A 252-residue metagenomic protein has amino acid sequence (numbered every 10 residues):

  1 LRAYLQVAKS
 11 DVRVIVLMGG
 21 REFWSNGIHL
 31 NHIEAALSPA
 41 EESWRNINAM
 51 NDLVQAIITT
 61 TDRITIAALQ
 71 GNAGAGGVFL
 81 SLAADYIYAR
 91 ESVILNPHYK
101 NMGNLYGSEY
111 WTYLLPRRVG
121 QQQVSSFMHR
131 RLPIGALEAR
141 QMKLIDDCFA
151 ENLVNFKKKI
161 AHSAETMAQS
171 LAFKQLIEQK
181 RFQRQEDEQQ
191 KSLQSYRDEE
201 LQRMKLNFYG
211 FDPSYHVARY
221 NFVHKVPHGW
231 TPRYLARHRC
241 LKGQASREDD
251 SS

Functional and structural regions predicted by a protein language model:
L1-S38, D52-I66, R90-I94, M204 (+1 more regions): A structural preference for short, pocket-lining loop segments at secondary-structure junctions
L17, L80-S81, A139, M204: Hydrophobic alpha-helical segments that mediate membrane insertion or helix-helix packing
A36-N48: A short acidic, glycine-rich active-site loop that binds or catalyzes chemistry on phosphate/adenosine moieties
W44, N51, A75, E109 (+1 more regions): Glycine-rich phosphate-binding loop at the start of an alpha helix
R45-N48, D52-I57, A67, F79 (+1 more regions): Phosphate/pyrophosphate-binding betaalpha-module
T59-D62, A68-N72, A83-I94, H98-Q175: Crotonase-fold acyl-CoA enzyme core
I145-Y215: C-terminal long alpha-helix characteristic of the crotonase
Q190-S252: C-terminal extensions of enzymes
